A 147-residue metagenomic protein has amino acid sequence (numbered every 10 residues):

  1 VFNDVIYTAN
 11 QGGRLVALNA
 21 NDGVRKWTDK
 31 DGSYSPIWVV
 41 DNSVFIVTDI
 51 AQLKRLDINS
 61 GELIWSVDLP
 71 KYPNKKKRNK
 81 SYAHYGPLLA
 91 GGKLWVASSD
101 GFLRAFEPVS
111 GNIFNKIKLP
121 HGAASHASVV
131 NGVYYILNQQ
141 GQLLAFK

Functional and structural regions predicted by a protein language model:
V1-A20: Solenoidal tandem-repeat scaffolds enriched in leucines and small polar residues
V1-F2, V24-D41, S66-L89, F114-N131: Extracytoplasmic beta-rich repeat domains
N3, N10-Q11, T48-D49, S98-S99 (+1 more regions): Structural signature of WD-repeat beta-propellers
N19-D22, D57-S60, E107-G111, K147: Short loop/turn segments that connect beta-strands within beta-propeller blades
K54, I58-Y72: Histidine/lysine/aspartate-rich catalytic loop segments that bind and position anionic ligands
S98, A105-K147: Hydrophilic extracytoplasmic domains
